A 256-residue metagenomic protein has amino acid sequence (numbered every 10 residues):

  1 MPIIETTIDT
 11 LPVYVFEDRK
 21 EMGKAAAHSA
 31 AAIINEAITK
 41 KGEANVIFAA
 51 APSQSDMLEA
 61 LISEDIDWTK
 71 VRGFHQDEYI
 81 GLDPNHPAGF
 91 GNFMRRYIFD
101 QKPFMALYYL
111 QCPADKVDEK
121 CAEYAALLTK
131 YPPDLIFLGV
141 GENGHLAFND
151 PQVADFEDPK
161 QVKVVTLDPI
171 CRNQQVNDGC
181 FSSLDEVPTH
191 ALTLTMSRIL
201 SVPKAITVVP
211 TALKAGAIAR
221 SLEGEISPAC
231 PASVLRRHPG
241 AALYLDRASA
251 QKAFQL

Functional and structural regions predicted by a protein language model:
M1-V46: N-terminal glycine-/serine-/threonine-rich phosphate-binding loop
P2-T10, W68-F137: Ligand-binding beta-strand-loop-alpha-helix segment within the catalytic cores of soluble metabolic enzymes
N35-E64: Glycine-rich N-terminal segment of FAD-binding domains in flavoprotein oxidoreductases, spanning the beta-loop-helix
A44-A49, S53, L127-D155: A glycine-rich beta-strand to alpha-helix segment that forms a phosphate/ribose-binding loop at ligand/cofactor sites
I47-A51, H75, L110-Q111, F137-V140 (+2 more regions): Short beta-strand segments
A60-W68, F90, P151-K160, G224: A glycine- and small-aliphatic-rich helix-loop capping segment at beta-alpha/alpha-beta transitions that lines
A147-L194: Class I SAM-dependent methyltransferase SAM-binding "motif I" and its flanking Rossmann-like core
L194-S197, S201-L256: ATP/nucleoside-binding phosphotransfer catalytic cores, i.e., glycine-rich phosphate-binding loops
